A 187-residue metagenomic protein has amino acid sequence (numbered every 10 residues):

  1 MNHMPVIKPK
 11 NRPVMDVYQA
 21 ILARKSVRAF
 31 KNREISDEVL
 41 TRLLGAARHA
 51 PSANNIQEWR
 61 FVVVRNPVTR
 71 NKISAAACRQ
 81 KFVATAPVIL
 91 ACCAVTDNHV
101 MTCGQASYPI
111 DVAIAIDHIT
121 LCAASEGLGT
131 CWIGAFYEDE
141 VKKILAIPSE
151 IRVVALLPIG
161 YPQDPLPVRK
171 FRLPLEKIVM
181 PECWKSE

Functional and structural regions predicted by a protein language model:
M1-E187: Acidic, surface-exposed loops and disordered segments
